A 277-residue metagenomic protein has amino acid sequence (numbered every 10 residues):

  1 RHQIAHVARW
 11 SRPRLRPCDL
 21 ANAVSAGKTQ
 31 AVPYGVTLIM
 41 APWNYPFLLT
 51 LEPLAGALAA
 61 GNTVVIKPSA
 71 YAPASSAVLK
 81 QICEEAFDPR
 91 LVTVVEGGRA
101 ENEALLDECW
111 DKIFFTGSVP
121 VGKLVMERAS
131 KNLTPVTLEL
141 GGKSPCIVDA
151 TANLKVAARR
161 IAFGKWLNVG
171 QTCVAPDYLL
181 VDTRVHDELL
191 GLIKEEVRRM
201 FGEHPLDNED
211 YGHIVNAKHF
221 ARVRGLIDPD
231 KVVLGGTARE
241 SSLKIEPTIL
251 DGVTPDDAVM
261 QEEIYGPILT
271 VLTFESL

Functional and structural regions predicted by a protein language model:
R1-K28, R199: N-terminal Rossmann-like NAD(P)+-binding subdomain of aldehyde/semialdehyde dehydrogenases
S11, E96, L234-G236: Short loop/edge segments at beta-strand edges and connector loops that shape dinucleotide/nucleotide cofactor-binding
L20-V156, R198, F274: Rossmann-like NAD(P) dinucleotide-binding subdomain of oxidoreductase/dehydrogenase enzymes
Q30, A104-L106, V223-L226, I264: Structural alpha-helical scaffold elements that stabilize or flank donor/cofactor-binding regions in carbohydrate
F87, P120-P255, T273-L277: ALDH superfamily catalytic-core signature
V92, I268-L269: Short, conserved active-site loop motifs that form the nucleotide-linked donor/cofactor pocket
S242-E246, E262-I268: Conserved glycine-rich beta-strand-loop-beta hairpin in the small C-terminal domain of fold type I
V259: Active-site loop ensemble at the mouth of alpha/beta enzyme cores that anchors a bound cofactor
